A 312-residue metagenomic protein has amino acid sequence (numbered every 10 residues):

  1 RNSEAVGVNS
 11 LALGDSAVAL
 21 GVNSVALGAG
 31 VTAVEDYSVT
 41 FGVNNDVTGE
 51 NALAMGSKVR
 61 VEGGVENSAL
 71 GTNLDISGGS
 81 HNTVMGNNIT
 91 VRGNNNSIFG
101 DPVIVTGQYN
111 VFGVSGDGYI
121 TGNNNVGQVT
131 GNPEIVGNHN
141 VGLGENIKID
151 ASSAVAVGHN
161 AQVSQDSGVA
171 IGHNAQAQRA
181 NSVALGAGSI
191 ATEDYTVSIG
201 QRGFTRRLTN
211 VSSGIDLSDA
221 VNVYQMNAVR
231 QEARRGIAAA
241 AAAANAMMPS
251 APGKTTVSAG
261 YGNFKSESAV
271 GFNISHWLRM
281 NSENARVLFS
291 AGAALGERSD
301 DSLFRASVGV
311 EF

Functional and structural regions predicted by a protein language model:
R1-E4, V8-S16, L20-N227, P249-P252 (+3 more regions): Small/polar residue-rich beta-strand/coil "junction" motifs that cap repeat-based extracellular fibers
R206, P249-S268: Transmembrane beta-strand segments of Gram-negative outer membrane beta-barrel proteins
D219-A244: Heptad-repeat coiled-coil amphipathic alpha-helices that mediate oligomerization/assembly
A239, A243, N263-K265, F312: Outer-membrane beta-barrel transmembrane domain signature
